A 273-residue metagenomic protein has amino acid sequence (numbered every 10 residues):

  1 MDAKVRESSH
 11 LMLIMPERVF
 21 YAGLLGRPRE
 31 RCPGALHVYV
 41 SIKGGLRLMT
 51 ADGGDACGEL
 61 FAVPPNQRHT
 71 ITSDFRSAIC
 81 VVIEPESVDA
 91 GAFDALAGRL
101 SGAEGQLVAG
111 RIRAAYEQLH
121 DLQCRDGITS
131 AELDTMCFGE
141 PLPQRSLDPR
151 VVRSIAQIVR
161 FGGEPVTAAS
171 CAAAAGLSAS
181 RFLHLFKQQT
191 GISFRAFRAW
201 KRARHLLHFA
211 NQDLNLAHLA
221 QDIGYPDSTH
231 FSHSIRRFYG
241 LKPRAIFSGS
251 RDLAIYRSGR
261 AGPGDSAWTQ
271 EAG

Functional and structural regions predicted by a protein language model:
K4-G98: N-terminal regulatory/effector-sensing and dimerization cores that precede helix-turn-helix DNA-binding domains
V5-S9, N211-Q212, D222, H230-G273: …primarily DNA-binding HTH/wHTH and HhH modules…
H69, I192, R204, A217 (+1 more regions): Glycine-centered loop/turn positions within well-structured domains that cap or flank conserved ligand/cofactor-binding
V82, S101-G163, A169-L183: An amphipathic alpha-helical interaction segment
C137-P141, S154-T167, F186, T190 (+3 more regions): Basic, amphipathic alpha-helical hairpins
L147-V151, R198-A199, A203: Generic hydrophobic, amphipathic alpha-helix propensity
A169-R198, A220-A245: Basic/polar phosphate-binding segments, predominantly the helix-turn-helix DNA-binding elements of transcriptional
